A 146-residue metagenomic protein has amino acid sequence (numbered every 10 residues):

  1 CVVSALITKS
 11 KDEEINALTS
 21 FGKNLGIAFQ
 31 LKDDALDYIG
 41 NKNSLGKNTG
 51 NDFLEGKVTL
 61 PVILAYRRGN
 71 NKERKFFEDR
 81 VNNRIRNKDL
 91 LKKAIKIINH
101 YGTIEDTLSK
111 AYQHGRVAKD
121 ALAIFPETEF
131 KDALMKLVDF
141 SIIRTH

Functional and structural regions predicted by a protein language model:
C1-H146: All-alpha prenyltransferase/terpene-synthase fold signal
